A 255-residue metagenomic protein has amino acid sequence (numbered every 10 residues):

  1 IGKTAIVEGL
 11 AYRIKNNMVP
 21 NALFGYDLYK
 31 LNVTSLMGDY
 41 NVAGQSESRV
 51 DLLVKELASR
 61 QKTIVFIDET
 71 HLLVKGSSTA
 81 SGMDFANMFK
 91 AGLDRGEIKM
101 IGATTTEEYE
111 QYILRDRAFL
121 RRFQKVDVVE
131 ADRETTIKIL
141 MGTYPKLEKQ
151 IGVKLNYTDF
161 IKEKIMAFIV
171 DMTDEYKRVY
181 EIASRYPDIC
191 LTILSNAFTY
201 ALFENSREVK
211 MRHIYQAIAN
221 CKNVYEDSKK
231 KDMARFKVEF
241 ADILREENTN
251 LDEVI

Functional and structural regions predicted by a protein language model:
I1-I255: AAA+ P-loop NTPase nucleotide-binding core of proteostasis motors
